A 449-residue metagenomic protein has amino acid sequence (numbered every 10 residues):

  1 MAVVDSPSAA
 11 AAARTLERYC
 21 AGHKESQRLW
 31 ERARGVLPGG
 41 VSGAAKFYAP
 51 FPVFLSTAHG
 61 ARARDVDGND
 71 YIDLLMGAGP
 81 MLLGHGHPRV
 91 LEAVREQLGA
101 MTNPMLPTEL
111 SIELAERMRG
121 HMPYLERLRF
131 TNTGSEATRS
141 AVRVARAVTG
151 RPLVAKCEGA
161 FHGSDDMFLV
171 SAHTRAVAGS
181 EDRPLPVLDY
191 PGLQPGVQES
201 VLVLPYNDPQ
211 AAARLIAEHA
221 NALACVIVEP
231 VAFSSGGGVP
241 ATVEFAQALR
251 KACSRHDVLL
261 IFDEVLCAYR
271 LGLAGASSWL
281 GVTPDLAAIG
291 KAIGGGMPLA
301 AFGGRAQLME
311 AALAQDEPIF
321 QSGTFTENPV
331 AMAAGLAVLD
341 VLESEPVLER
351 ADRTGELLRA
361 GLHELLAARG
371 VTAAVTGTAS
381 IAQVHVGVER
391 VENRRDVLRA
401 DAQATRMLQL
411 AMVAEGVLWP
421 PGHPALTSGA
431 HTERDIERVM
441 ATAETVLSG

Functional and structural regions predicted by a protein language model:
A2-G449: Conserved N-terminal phosphate-binding loop of PLP-dependent enzymes in the Aspartate aminotransferase
